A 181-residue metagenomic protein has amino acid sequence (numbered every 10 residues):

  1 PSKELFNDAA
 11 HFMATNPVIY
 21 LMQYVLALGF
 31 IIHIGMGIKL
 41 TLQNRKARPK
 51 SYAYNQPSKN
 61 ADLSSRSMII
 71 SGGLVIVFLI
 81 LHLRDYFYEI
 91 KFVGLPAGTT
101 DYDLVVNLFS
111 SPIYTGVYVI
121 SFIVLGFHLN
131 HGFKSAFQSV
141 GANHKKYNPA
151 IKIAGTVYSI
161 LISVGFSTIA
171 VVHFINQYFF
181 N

Functional and structural regions predicted by a protein language model:
P1-N181: Membrane-embedded alpha-helical bundles that constitute the cytochrome b-like, heme-associated redox core of multi-pass
